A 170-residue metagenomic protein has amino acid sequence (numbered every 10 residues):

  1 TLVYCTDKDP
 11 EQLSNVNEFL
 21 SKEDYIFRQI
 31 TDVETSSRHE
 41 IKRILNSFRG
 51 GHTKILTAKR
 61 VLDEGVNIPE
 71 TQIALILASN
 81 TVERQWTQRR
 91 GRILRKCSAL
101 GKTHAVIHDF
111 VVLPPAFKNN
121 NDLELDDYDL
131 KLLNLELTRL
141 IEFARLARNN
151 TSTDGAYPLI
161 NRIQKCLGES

Functional and structural regions predicted by a protein language model:
T1, F27-R28: Hydrophobic anchor at the start of a short beta-strand that flanks the dinucleotide cofactor-binding loop
T1, T103-V106, G155: Residue-level recognition of the N-termini of beta-strands and the immediately preceding loop/turn
T1-E18: Conserved strand-helix element at the start of the C-terminal RecA-like helicase core
E18-I26: Short helix-loop-beta junction
R28-N150: Conserved RecA-like P-loop NTPase helicase motor core
A147, T151-N161: N-terminal, charge-rich interaction modules
L159-S170: Non-catalytic C-terminal interaction segments of nucleic acid-processing enzymes
